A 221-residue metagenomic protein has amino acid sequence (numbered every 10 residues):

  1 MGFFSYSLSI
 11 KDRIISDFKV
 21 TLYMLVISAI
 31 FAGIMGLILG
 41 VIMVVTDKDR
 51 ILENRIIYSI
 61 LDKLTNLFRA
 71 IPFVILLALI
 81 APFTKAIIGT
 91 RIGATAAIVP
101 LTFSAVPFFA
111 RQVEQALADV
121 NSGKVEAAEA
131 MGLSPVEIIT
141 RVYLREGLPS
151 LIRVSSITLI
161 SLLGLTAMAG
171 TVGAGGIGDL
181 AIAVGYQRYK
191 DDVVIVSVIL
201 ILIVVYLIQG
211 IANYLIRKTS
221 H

Functional and structural regions predicted by a protein language model:
M1-S28, N54-S59: Periplasmic/extracellular loop-to-transmembrane helix junction in inner-membrane transport proteins
I14-V45, S155: Transmembrane alpha-helix signature in integral membrane proteins
S16, V20-M24, R69, F73-F108 (+1 more regions): Loop-to-helix entry region at the N-terminal start of transmembrane alpha-helices in multi-pass membrane transporters
I42-K48, A130, V194-H221: C-terminal transmembrane helix and the adjacent membrane-cytosol boundary/short C-terminal tail of inner/organellar
I42-L79, L101, V106, R111-Q115: Cytoplasmic-entry segments and transmembrane alpha-helices of multi-pass inner-membrane transporters
L117-G147, Q187: Short helix-to-coil transition segments within interhelical loops that connect adjacent transmembrane helices
P135-T166: Transmembrane alpha-helices
V154-I203, N213: Non-cytoplasmic
